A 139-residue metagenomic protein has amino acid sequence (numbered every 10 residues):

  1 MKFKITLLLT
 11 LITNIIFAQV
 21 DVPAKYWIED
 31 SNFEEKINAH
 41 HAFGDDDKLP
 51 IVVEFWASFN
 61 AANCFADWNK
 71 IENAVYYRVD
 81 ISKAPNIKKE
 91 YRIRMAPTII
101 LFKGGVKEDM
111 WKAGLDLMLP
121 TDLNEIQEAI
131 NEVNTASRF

Functional and structural regions predicted by a protein language model:
K4-N14: Sec-dependent N-terminal signal peptides
A18-V20: Boundary at the C-terminal end of the N-terminal hydrophobic targeting segment
Y26-E72: Local sequence-structure signature of Cys/Sec-based thiol-disulfide redox active-site neighborhoods
I51-E54, R78, T98, M110: Structural recognition of the beta-strand scaffold that forms the well-ordered cores of secreted hydrolase catalytic
S58-A61, K83-N86, R94, V106-E108: Solvent-exposed loop/turn segments at secondary-structure junctions within structured extracellular/periplasmic domains
A62-I71, Y76-K88, A113, Q127-I130: ER-lumen resident redox/N-glycosylation machinery signature
Y91-K103: Structural micro-motif
L101-F139: Non-catalytic, surface beta->alpha helical segment in thiol-disulfide oxidoreductase systems
